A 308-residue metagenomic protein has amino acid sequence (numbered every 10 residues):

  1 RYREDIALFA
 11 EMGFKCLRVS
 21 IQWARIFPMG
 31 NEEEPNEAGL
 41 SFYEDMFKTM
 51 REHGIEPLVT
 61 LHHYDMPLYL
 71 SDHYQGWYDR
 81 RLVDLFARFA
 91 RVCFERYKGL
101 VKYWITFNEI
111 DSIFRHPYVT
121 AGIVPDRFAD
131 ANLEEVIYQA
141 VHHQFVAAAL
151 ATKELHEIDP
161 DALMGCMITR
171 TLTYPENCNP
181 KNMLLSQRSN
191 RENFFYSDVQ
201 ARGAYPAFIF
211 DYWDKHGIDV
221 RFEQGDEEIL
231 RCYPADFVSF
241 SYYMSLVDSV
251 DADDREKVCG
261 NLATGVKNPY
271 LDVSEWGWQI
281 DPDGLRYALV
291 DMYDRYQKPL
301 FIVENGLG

Functional and structural regions predicted by a protein language model:
R1-N36, L40, M46-T49: N-terminal structural segment of carbohydrate-active enzymes
M29-N31, S41-G308: Active-site region of glycoside hydrolase catalytic domains
